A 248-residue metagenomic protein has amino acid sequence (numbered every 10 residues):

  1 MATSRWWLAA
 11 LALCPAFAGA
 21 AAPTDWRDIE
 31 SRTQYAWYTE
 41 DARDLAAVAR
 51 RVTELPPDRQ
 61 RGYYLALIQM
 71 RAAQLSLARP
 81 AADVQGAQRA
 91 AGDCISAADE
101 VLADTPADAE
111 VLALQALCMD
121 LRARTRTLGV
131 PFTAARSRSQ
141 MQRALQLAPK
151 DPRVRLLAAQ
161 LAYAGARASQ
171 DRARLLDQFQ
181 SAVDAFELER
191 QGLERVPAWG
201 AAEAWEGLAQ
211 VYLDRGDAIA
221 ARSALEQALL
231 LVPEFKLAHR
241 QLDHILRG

Functional and structural regions predicted by a protein language model:
G19-A81: N-terminal leader/linker segments that initiate helical-solenoid repeat arrays
A36-Y38, R71-A81, A116, L121-V130 (+3 more regions): Short coil/turn linking the two alpha-helices of tandem helical-hairpin repeats
P56-P57, P106, P149-K150, E187 (+1 more regions): Short coil turns that delineate tetratricopeptide repeat
V101, R143-A144, A182, Q227-A228: Canonical positions in the second alpha-helix
